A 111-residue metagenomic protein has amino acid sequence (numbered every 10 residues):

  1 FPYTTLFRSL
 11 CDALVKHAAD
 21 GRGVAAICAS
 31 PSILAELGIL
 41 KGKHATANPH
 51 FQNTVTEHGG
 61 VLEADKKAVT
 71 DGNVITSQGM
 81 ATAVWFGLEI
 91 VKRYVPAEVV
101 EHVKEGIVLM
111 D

Functional and structural regions predicted by a protein language model:
F1-L6: Short, small-residue-biased leader/transition segments that mark boundaries at the very start of proteins
L10, N48, Q52, A83-V84 (+1 more regions): A general structural signal for well-ordered alpha-helical segments in protein cores
L10-L40, H44-H50: Catalytic nucleophile loop
I39-L40, R93-V99: Short helix-capping/linker segments at secondary-structure and domain boundaries
F51-T56, I107, D111: Short, conserved aromatic-histidine micro-motifs
N53-P96: A charged, well-structured terminal subsegment
A97-D111: A short, charged, Gly/Pro-tolerant segment at domain boundaries
